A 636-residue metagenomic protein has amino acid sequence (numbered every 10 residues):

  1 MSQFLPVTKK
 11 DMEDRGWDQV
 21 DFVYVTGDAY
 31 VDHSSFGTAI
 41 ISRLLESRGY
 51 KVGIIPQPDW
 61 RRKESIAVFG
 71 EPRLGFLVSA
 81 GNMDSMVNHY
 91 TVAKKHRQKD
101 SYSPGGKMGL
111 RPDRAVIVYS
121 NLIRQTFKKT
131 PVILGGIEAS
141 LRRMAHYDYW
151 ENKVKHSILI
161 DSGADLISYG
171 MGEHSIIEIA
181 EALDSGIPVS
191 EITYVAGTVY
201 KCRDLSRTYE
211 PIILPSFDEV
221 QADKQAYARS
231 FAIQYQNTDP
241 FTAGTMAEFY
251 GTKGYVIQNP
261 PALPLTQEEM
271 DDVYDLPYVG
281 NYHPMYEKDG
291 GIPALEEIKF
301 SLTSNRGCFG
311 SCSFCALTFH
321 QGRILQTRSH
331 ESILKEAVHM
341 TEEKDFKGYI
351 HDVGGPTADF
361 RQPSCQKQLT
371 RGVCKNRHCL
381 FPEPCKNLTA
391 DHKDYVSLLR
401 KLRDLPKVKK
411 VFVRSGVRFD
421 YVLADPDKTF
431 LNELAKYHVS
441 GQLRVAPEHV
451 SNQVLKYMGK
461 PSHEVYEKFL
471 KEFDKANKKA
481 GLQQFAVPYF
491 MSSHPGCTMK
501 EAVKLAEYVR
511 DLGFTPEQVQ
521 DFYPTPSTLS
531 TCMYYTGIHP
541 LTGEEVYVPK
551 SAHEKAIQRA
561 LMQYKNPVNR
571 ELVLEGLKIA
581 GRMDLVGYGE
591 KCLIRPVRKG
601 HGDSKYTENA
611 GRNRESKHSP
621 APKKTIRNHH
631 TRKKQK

Functional and structural regions predicted by a protein language model:
Y24, I55, D59-W60, H339-V487 (+1 more regions): Conserved SAM/AdoMet-binding glycine-rich loop
V25-D28, D289-A316, T341, Y349: N-terminal pre-triad scaffold of radical SAM enzymes
G37, P56-G251, Q258-N259: Glycine-rich beta-alpha loop elements in corrinoid/cobalamin-binding modules across cobalamin-dependent enzymes
R61, S190-T238, A262-L265, I292 (+4 more regions): Terminal amphipathic helices with adjacent charged low-complexity linkers/tails
D84-A93, L141-R143, E173-E178, R203-S206 (+7 more regions): Flexible glycine/acidic-rich beta-alpha junction loops that bind and position SAM and/or redox cofactors in anaerobic
I158-G170, A560-S604: Amphipathic alpha-helical packing elements
D165, V273, C308, I333 (+3 more regions): Conserved, mostly hydrophobic/aromatic
R371, R377, L593-K636: Acidic, low-complexity intrinsically disordered tails
